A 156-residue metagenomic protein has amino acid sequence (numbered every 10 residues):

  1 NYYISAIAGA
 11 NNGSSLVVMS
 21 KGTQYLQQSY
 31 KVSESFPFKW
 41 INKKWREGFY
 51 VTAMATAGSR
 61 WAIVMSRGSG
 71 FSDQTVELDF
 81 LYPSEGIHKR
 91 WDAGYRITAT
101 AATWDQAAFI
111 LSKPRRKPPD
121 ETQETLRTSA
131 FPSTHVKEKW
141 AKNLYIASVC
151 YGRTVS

Functional and structural regions predicted by a protein language model:
N1-S156: Terminus-proximal functional modules
